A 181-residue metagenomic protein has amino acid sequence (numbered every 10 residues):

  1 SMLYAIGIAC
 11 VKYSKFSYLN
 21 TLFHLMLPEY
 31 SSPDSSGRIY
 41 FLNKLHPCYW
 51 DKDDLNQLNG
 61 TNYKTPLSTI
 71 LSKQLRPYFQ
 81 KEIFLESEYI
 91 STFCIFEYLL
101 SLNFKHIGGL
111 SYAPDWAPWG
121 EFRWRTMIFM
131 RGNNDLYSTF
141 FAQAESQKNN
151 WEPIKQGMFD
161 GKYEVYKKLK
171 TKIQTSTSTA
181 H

Functional and structural regions predicted by a protein language model:
S1-G7: Charge-rich interaction segments
G7-S17, L58: Short coil/turn connectors between adjacent alpha-helices in alpha-solenoid helical repeat scaffolds
Y18-H181: Charge-dense, extended regions
